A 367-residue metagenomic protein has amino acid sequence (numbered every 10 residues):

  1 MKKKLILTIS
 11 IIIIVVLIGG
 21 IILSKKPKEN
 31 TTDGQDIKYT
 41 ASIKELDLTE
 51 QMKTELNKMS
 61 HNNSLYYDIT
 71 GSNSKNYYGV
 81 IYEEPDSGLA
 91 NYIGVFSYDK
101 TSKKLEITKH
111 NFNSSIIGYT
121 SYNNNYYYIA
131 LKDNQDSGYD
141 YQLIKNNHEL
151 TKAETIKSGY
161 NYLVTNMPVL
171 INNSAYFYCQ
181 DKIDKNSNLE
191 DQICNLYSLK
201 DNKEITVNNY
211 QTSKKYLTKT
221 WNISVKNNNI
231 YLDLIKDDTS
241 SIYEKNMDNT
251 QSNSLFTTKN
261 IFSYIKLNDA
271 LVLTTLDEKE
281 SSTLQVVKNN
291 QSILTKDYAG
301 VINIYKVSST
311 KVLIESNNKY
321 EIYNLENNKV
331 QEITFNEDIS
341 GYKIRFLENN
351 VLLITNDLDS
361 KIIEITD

Functional and structural regions predicted by a protein language model:
K3-Y126, D133-N134, Y139-L143, E154-G159 (+1 more regions): N-terminal "mature head" segments of proteins
M52-S60, K103-H110, T151-S158, K203-K215 (+3 more regions): A short beta-strand motif characteristic of beta-propeller blades
N62-S72, N113-Y122, N161-N172, S213-K226 (+3 more regions): Repeated scaffold domains used in trafficking and secretory/extracellular systems, primarily beta-propellers
Y78-I81, Y128-A130, F177-C179, Y231-D233 (+3 more regions): Residue position within the beta-strands of beta-propeller blades
D86-F96, N134-I144, I183-Y197, D237-E244 (+3 more regions): Structural motif
Y98-K103, N146-E149, L199-K203, K245-T250 (+3 more regions): Short loop/turn segments that connect beta-strands within beta-propeller blades
P168-L170, S174-V286, D297: Acidic, serine/threonine- and glycine-rich low-complexity intrinsically disordered segments that serve as flexible
G341-D367: Blade-level signature of beta-propeller repeat domains, shared across WD40, Kelch, NHL, RCC1 and BNR/Asp-box propellers
